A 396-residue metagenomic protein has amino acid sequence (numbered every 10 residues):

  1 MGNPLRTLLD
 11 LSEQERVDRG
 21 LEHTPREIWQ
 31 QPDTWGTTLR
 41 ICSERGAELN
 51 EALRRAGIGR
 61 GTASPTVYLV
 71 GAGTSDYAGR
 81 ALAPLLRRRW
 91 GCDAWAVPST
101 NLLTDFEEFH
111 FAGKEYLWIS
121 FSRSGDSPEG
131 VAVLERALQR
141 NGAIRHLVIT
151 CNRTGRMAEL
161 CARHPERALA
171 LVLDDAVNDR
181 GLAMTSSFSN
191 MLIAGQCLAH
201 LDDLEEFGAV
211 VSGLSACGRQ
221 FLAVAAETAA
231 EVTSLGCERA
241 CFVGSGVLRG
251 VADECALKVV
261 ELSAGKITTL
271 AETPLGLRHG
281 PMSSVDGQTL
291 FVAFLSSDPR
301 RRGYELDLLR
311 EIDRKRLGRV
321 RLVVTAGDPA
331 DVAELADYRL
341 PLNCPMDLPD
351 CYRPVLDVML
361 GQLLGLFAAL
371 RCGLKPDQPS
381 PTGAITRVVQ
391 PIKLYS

Functional and structural regions predicted by a protein language model:
M1-P25, P32-T37, A162-E166, E205-E206 (+1 more regions): Phosphate-moiety recognition in structured ligand-binding domains
S12, A96-T100, A271-P274, K375: Short, solvent-exposed coil/turn linker segments
Q14, D18-L21, P25, A72 (+6 more regions): Hydrophobic alpha-helical scaffolding
L21-T24, Q30, T74-L85, F242-E261 (+1 more regions): Conserved phosphate/anionic-ligand binding catalytic regions in large, soluble enzymes, centered on
R26, Q30-D33, T37-R40, A47 (+7 more regions): A broad, structural surface signal
E27, P32-D33, T38-G57, T62-A63 (+2 more regions): Active-site phosphate/pyrophosphate-binding segments
G61-G213, F294-E334, L340-N343, L364: Glycine-rich phosphate-binding loops that contact phosphosugars or nucleotide phosphates
